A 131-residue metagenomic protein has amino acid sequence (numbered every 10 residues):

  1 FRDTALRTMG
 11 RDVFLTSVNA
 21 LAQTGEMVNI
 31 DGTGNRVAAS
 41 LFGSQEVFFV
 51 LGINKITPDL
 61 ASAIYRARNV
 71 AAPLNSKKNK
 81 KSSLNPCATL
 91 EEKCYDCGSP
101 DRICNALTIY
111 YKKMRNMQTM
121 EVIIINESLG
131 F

Functional and structural regions predicted by a protein language model:
F1-R7: Proline/glycine-rich low-complexity loops and linkers
R7-F131: Conserved phosphate- and dinucleotide-binding cores of soluble alpha/beta proteins, encompassing both enzyme active
